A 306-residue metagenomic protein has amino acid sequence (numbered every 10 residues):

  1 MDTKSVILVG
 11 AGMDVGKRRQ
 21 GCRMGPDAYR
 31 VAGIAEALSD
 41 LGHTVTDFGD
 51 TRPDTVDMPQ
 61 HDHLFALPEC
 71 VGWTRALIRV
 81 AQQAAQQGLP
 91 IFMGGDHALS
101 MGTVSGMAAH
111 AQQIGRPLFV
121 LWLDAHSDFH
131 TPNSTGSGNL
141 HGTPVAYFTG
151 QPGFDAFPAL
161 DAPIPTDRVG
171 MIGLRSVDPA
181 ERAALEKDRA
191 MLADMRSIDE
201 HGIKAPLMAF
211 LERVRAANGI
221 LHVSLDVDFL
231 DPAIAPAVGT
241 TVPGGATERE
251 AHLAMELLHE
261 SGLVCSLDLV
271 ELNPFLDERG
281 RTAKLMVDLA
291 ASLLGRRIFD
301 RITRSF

Functional and structural regions predicted by a protein language model:
M1-D2, A111-G115, S137-N139, L160-I164 (+2 more regions): Solvent-exposed alpha-helices and their adjacent loops that cap or buttress functional pockets in soluble metabolic
D2-M13, R18-F92, L99, T103 (+2 more regions): Catalytic cores of soluble, metal-dependent hydrolases
G88-P90, T166-G170: Short active-site oxyanion
L89-P158, S261, C265: Active-site histidine-anchored catalytic micro-motif
W122-A125, T149, R168, G173-S176 (+2 more regions): Short, structured patches in soluble enzyme cores that scaffold and shape functional sites
A125, H141-P144, P165, E181 (+2 more regions): Internal, well-ordered alpha-helical segments in soluble enzyme and binding-protein domains
G170-D178, T247-H252: A general structural motif
V177-K187: Short, glycine/polar-rich helix-capping loops at beta-to-alpha or helix-loop-helix junctions that flank or form
